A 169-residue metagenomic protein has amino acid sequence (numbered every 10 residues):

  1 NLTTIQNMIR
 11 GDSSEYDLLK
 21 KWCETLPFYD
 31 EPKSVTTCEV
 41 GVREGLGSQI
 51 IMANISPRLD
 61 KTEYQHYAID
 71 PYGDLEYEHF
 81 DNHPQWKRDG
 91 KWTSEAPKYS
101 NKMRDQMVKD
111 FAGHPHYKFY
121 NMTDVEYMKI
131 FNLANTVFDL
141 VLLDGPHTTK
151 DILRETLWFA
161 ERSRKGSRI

Functional and structural regions predicted by a protein language model:
N1-L2, R104: Charged, low-complexity, helix-prone segments enriched in Lys/Glu/Asp/Gln
T3-L18, V42: Conserved SAM-binding loop and adjacent beta-strand
Y16-I169: S-adenosylmethionine/decaboxylated-SAM
